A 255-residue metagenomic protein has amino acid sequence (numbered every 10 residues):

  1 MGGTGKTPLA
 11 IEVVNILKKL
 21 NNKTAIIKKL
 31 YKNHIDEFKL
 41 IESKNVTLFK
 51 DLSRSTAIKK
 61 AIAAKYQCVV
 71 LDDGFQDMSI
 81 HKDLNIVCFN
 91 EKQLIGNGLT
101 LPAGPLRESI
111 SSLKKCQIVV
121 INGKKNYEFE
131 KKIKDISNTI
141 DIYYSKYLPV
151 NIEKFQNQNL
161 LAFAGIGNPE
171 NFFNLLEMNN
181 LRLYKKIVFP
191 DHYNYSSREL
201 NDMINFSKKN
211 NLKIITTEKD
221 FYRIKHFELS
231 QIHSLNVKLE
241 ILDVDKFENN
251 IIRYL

Functional and structural regions predicted by a protein language model:
M1-N33: Walker A (P-loop) phosphate-binding motif
N21-N22, Y66-Q67, K82, N157 (+1 more regions): Short, high-confidence coil segments that cap the C-terminus of an alpha-helix and link into the following beta-strand
A25-I26, I86-F89, L113-G123, I136-L161 (+2 more regions): Conserved beta-strand/loop subsegment of P-loop NTPase cores
I26, K32-S137: Phosphate/Mg2+-binding loops and adjacent switch elements in nucleotide/diphosphate-handling enzyme cores
Y31, P149, P190-N194: Conserved helicase motor
K154-Y195, V244: Redox- and metal-dependent alpha/beta enzyme cores, enriched for Fe-S-associated oxidoreductases and cofactor-handling
P190-Y193, S230-L255: Short, flexible loop segments at boundaries between secondary-structure elements
N194-L212, K219-F221: A short, acidic, amphipathic alpha-helical segment used as a generic capping/interface helix at domain edges
